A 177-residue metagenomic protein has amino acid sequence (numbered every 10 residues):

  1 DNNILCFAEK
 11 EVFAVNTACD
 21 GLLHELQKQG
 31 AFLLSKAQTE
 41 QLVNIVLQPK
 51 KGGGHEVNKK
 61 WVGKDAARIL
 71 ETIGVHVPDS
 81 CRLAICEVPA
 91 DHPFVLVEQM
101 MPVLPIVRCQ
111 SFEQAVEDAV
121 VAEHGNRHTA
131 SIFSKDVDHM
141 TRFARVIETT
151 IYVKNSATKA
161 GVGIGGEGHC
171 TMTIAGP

Functional and structural regions predicted by a protein language model:
D1-A90: ALDH superfamily catalytic-core signature
V75-P177: Conserved C-terminal structural/oligomerization subdomain of aldehyde/semialdehyde dehydrogenase
